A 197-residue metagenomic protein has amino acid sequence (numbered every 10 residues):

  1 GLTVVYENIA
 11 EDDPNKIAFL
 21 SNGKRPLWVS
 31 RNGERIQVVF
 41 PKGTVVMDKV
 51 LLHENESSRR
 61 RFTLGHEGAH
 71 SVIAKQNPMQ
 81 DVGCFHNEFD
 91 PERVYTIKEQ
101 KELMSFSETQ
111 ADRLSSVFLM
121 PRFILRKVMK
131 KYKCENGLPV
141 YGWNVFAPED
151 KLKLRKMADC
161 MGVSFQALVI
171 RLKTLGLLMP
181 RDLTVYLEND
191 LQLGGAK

Functional and structural regions predicted by a protein language model:
G1-K197: Active-site hotspot residues in diverse enzymes, especially metal/ion-binding acidic/histidine motifs
